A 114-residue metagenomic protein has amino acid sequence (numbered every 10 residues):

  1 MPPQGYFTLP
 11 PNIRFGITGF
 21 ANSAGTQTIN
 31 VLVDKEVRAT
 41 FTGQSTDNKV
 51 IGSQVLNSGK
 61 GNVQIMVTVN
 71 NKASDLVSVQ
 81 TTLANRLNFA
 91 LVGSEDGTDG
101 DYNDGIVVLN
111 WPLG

Functional and structural regions predicted by a protein language model:
M1-D96, G100-N103, N110-G114: Extracellular distal adhesion/interaction modules in secreted or cell-surface proteins
